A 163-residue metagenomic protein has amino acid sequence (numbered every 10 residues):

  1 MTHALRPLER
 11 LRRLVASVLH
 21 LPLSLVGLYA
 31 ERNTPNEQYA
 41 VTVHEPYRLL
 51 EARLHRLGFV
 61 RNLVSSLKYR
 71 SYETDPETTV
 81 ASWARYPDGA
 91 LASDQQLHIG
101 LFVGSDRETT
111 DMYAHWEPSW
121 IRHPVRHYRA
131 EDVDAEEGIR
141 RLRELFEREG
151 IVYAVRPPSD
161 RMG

Functional and structural regions predicted by a protein language model:
T2-R107, D111-G163: Ser/Thr-rich, low-complexity intrinsically disordered terminal regions
